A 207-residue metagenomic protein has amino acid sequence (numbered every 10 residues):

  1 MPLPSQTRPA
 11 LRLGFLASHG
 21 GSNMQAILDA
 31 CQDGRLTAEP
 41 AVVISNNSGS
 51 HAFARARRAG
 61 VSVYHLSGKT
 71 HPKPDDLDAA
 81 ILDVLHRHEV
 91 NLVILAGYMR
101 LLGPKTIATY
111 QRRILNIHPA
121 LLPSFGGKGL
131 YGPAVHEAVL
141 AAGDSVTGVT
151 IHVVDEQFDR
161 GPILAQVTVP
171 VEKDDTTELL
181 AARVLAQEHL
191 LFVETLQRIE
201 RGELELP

Functional and structural regions predicted by a protein language model:
M1-P207: One-carbon transfer enzymes
